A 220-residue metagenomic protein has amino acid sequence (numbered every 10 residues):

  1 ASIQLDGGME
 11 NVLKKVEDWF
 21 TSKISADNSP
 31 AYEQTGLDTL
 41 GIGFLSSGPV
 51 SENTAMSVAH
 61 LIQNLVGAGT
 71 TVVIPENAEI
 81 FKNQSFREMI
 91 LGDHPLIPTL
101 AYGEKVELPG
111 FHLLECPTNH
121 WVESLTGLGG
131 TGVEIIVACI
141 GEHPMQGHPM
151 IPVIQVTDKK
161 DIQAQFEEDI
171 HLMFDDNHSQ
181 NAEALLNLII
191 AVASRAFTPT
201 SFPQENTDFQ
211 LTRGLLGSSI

Functional and structural regions predicted by a protein language model:
A1-I136, P144-I220: Metallocofactor- and cofactor-centric catalytic cores in central/energy metabolism, strongly enriched
I140: Short secondary-structure boundary segments
